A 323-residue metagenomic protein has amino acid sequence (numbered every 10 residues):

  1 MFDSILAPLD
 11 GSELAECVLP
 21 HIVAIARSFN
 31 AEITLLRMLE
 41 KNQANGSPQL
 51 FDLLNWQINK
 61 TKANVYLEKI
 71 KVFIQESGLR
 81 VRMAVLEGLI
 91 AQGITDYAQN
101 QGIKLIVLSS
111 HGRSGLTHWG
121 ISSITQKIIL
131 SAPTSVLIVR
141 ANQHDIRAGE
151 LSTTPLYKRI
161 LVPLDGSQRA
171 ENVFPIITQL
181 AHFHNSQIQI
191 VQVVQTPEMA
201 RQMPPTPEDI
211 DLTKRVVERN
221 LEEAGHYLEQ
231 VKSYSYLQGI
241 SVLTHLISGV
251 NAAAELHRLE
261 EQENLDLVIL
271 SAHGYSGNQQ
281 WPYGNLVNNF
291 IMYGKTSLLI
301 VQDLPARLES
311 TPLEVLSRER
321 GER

Functional and structural regions predicted by a protein language model:
M1-D52, T154-I210, Y236-H245, Y293 (+3 more regions): Small/aliphatic-rich secondary-structure junction motif
P8, S109, P163, S248 (+1 more regions): Conserved residues at the C-terminal ends of beta-strands
E13-A15, I22-I33, K60-A63, Q75 (+12 more regions): Short, low-complexity cationic-aromatic patches
A24-S28, T95-R147, R258-E322: Gly/Ser-rich helix-loop-strand patches that form or flank binding pockets for ribonucleotide-derived cofactors
L35, M83-V85, I138, I190 (+2 more regions): A structural preference for short, hydrophobic beta-strand core positions in alpha/beta folds
L39-I106, T196-V268, Q279, L304-R323: Charged, low-complexity cytosolic intrinsically disordered regulatory segments
R80-R82, S135, Q187, S241-L243 (+1 more regions): Conserved beta-strand segments of alpha/beta enzyme cores
Q143-Y157: Intrinsically disordered, low-complexity Ser/Thr-rich linker and spacer segments in cell-wall-related proteins
